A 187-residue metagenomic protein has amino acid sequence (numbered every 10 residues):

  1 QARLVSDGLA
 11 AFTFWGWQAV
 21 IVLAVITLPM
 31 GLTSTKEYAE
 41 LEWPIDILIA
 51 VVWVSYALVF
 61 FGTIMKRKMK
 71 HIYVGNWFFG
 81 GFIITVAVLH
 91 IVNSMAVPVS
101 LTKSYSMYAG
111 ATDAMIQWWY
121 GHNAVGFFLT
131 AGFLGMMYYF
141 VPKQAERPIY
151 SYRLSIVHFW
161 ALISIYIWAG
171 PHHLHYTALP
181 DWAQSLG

Functional and structural regions predicted by a protein language model:
Q1, Y56-G62, A131-A145: Transmembrane alpha-helical segments in integral membrane proteins
Q1-H71, S94-S104, Y166-G187: Membrane-interface helix-loop-helix modules in multi-pass inner-membrane proteins
A2-Q18, I72-G80, E146-L162: Membrane-interfacial loop-to-transmembrane alpha-helix junctions, especially the N-terminal start
W17-I21, G80-I91: Hydrophobic alpha-helical membrane-insertion segments
L48-V51, H71-V86: Membrane-interface loop-to-helix entry segments
S106-W119: Juxtamembrane membrane-water interface segments that cap and precede transmembrane helices
I116-G132: Hydrophobic alpha-helical transmembrane segments
L134-G187: Long, internal scaffold/assembly segments composed of regular secondary structure
